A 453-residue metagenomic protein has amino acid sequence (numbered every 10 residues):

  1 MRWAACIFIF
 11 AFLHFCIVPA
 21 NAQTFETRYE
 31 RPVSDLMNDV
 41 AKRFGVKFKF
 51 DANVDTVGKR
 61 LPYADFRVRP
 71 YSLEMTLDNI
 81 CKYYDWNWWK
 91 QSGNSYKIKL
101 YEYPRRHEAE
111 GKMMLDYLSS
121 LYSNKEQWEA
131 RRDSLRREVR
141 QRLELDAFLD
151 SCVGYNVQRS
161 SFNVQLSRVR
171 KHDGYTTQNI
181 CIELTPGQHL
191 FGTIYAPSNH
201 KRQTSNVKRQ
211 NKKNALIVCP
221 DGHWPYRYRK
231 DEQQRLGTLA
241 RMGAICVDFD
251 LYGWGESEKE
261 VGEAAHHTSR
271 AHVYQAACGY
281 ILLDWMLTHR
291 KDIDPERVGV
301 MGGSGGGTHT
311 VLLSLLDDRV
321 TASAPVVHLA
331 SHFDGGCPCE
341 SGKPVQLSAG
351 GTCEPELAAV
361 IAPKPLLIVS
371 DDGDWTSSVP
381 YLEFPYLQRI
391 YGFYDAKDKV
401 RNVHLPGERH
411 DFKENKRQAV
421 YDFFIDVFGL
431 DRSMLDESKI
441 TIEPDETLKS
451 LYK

Functional and structural regions predicted by a protein language model:
C6-C16: Bacterial N-terminal signal peptides
H14-C16, N156-Q165, N199-N211: Arg/Gly-rich low-complexity intrinsically disordered repeat tracts
A22-P104: N-terminal export/assembly leaders
P70-L73, K99-H189, S370-K453: Alpha/beta-hydrolase-fold serine-hydrolase catalytic core, especially in secreted/extracellular enzymes
R168-N199, K212-K230, Q234-L236, R241-M242: Glycine-rich active-site/cofactor-binding loop and its immediate structural neighborhood
K212-H289, P295, L329-C339: Cap/lid segment of the alpha/beta-hydrolase catalytic domain
D284-G350: Primarily recognizes the serine-hydrolase "nucleophile elbow" in alpha/beta-hydrolase and SGNH/GDSL folds
A322, D334-G392: The feature captures the conserved acid-bearing segment of alpha/beta-hydrolase catalytic domains
